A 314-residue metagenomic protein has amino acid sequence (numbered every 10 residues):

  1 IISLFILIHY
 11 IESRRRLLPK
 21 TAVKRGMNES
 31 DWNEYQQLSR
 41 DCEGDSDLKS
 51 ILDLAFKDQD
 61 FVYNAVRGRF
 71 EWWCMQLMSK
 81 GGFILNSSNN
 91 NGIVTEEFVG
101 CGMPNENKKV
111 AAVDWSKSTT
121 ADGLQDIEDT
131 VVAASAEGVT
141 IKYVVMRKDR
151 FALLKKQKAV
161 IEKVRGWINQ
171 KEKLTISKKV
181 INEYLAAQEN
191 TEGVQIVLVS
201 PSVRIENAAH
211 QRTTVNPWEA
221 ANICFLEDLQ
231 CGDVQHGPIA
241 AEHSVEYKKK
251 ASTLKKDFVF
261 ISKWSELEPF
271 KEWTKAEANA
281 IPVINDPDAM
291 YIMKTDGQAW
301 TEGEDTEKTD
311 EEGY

Functional and structural regions predicted by a protein language model:
I1-R40: Assembly/oligomerization interface modules of large self-assembling protein complexes
S39-V66: A generic, well-ordered mixed alpha/beta core segment in the N-terminal half of proteins
Y63-L77, V132-I141: Secondary-structure boundary elements
E71-N91: Short, glycine/acidic-rich hinge or "gate" loops at secondary-structure transitions that mediate conformational
S87-S88, T95, E312: Intrinsically disordered, low-complexity linkers and terminal tails enriched in Pro/Gly and often acidic or mixed-charge
G92-Y184, Q188: Extended, solvent-exposed, turn-rich assembly/linker loops in the middle of proteins
I161-Y314: Sequence/fold signature of self-assembling virion shell proteins
